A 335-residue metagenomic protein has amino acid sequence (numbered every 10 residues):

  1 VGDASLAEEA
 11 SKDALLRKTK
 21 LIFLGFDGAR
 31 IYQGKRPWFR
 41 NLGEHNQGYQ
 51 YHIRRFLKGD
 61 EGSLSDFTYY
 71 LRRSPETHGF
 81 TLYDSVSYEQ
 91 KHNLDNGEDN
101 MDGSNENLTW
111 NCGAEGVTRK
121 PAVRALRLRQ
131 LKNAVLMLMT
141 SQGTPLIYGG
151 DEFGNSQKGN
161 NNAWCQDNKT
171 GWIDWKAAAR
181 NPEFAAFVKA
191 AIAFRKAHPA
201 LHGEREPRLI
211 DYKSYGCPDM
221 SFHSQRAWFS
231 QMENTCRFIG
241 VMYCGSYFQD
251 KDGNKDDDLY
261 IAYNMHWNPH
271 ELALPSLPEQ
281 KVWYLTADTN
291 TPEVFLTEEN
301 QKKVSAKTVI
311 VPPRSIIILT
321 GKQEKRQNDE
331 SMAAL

Functional and structural regions predicted by a protein language model:
V1-G2: Short acidic catalytic loops
A7-G149, F153-G154, N162-Q166, P199-E206 (+3 more regions): Conserved alpha/beta catalytic core and glycan-binding cleft of carbohydrate-active enzymes
Q33-G34, Y83-E89, L94, G159-N160 (+5 more regions): Short conserved micro-motifs at the rims of enzyme active sites and ligand-binding pockets
W172-D174: Catalytic cores of eukaryotic secretory-pathway lumenal/extracellular enzymes that build and remodel glycoconjugates
A179-H223: Catalytic cores of secreted or luminal carbohydrate-active enzymes
A191, W267-Q301: C-terminal accessory region downstream of the catalytic core in glycan-modifying enzymes
F222-P275: Carbohydrate-binding surface patches
N300-L335: C-terminal beta-strand-rich structural cap/linker in extracellular carbohydrate-active enzymes
